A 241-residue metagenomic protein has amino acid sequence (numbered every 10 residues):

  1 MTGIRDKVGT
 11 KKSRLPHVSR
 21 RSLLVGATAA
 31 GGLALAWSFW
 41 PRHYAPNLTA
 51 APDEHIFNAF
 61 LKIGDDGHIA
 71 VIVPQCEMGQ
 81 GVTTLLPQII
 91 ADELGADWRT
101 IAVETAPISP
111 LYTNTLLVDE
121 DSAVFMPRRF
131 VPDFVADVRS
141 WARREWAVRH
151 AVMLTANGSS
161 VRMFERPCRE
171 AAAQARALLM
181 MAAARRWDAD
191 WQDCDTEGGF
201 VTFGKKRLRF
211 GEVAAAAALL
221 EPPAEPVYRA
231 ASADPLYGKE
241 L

Functional and structural regions predicted by a protein language model:
T2-L241: Cofactor-binding beta-sheet edge motifs in enzyme active sites
